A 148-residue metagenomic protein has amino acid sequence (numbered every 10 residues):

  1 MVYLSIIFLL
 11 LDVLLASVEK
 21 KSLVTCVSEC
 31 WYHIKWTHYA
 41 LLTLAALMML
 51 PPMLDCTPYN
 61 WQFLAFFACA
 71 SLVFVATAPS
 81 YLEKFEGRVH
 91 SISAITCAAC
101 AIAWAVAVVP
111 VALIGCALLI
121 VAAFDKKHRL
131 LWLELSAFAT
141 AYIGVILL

Functional and structural regions predicted by a protein language model:
M1-C56: N-terminal topogenic module of multi-pass integral membrane proteins
V2-S5, T57-F66, V109-I114, H128-E134: Membrane-interfacial loop-to-transmembrane alpha-helix junctions, especially the N-terminal start
L4-I7, L11, L44-L47, F67-A70 (+5 more regions): Lipid-exposed faces of alpha-helical membrane segments in multi-pass integral membrane proteins
V13-A16, M49-D55, L72-A76, L119-A122 (+1 more regions): Membrane-embedded alpha-helices of multi-pass membrane proteins, especially ion channels and transporters
I34-A45, L64, H90-A98, A112-G115 (+1 more regions): Alpha-helical transmembrane segments of polytopic membrane proteins
L54-T57, T77-K84, A123-K127, L147-L148: Juxtamembrane "helix-exit" motif on the non-cytosolic side of transmembrane helices
Q62-G115: Membrane-proximal helix-loop-helix units in multi-pass membrane proteins
V108-L148: Terminal transmembrane helical module of multi-pass membrane proteins
